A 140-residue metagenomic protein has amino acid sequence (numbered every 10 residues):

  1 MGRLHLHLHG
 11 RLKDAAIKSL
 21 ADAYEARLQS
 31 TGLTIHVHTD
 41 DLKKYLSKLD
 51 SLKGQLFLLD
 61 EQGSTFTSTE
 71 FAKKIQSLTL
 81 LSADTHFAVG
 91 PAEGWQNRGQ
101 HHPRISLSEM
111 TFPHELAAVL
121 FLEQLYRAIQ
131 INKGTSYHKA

Functional and structural regions predicted by a protein language model:
M1-A26: N-terminal beta1-alpha1 ligand-phosphate binding loop
L6, F57, G90, F121: Conserved RecA-like P-loop NTPase ATPase core
H9, H36-D40, L59, L107 (+1 more regions): Conserved beta-strand termini and adjacent loop/short-helix elements that scaffold enzyme active sites in alpha/beta
G10-D14, Q62, T111: Short histidine/acidic/glycine/proline-rich micro-motifs that form metal- and phosphate-coordinating active-site loops
L12-K13, E93-W95: Conserved nucleotide-binding/hydrolysis micro-motifs of P-loop NTPases
I17-A21, S68-T69, A118-V119: Conserved strand-to-helix beginnings and helix N-cap segments that scaffold or border functional pockets
L28-H86, A92-G94: S-adenosyl-L-methionine/SAH cofactor-binding core of RNA-modifying enzymes
R98-K139: Structured adenosyl-cofactor binding patch, chiefly the S-adenosyl-L-methionine
